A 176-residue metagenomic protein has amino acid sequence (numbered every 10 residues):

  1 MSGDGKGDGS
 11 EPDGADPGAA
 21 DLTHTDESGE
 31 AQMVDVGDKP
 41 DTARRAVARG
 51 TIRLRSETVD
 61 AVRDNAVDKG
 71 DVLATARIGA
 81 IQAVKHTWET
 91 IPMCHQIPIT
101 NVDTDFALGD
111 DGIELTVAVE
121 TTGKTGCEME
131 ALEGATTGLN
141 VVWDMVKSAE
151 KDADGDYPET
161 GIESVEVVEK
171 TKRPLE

Functional and structural regions predicted by a protein language model:
S2-D68, L73, I78-I81, K85-H95 (+1 more regions): C-terminal binding/interaction regions
